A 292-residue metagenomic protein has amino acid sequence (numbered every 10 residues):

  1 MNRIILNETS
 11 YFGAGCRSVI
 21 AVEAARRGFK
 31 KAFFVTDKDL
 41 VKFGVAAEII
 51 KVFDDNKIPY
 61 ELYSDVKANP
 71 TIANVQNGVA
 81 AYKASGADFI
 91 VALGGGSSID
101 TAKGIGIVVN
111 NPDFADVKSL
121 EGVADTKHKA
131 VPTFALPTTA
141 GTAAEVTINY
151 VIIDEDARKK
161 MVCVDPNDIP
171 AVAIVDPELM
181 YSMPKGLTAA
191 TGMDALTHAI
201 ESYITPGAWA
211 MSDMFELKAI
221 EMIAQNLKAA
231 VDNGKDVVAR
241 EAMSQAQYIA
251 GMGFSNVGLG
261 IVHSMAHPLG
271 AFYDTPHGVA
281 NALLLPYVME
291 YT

Functional and structural regions predicted by a protein language model:
M1-R27: N-terminal amphipathic/basic leader segments beginning at the initiator methionine
R17-F33, K51-N56, A84: Glycine-rich phosphate/diphosphate-binding loops that line cofactor/substrate pockets in enzymes
R17-I20, K42-V45, I72-V75, S97-A102 (+3 more regions): Short glycine/serine/threonine-rich phosphate/pyrophosphate-binding segments that cradle anionic phosphate groups
V41-F114, A229-R240: N-terminal small/polar loop signature for handling phosphorylated ligands or for N-terminal nucleophile
A73-V175: Glycine/threonine-rich beta-strand-loop-alpha-helix active-site module that forms ligand/phosphate-binding
N149-V257: Carboxylate- and glycine-rich phosphate/diphosphate-binding segment that chelates Mg2+/Mn2+
A271-T292: Gly/Pro-rich interdomain helix-loop hinge
